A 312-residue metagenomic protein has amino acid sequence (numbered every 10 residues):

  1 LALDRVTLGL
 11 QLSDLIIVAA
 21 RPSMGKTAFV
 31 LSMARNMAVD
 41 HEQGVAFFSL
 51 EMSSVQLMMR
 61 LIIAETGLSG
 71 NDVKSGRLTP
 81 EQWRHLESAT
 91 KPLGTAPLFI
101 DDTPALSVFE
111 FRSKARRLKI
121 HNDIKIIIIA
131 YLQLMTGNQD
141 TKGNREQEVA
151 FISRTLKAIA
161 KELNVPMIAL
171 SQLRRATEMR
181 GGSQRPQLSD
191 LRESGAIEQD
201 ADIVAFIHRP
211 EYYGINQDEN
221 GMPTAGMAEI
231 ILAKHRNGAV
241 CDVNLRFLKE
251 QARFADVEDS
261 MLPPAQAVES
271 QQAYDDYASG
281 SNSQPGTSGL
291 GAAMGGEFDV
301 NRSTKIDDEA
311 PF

Functional and structural regions predicted by a protein language model:
A2, L15-A19, F29, A46-S49 (+8 more regions): Structured core elements
D4, L8-M52, L106, F111-I120 (+2 more regions): P-loop NTPase nucleotide-binding module
V6-L10, P22, M37, L50 (+7 more regions): Replace "in large, NTP-powered and nucleic-acid-processing enzymes" with "in large, NTP-powered factors and other
M24, Q43, G67, K142 (+1 more regions): Short, small/acidic-rich helices and loops at N termini and domain boundaries of DNA replication/processing enzymes
N36-D123, G137, V243, A265-Q266 (+2 more regions): Cytosolic-facing regulatory segments adjacent to core modules
L50-M52, L78, Y131-L132, Q172-L173 (+1 more regions): Short, ordered loop/turn segments at secondary-structure junctions
S107-I124, F151-L163, A176-F312: C-terminal regions of RecA-like/P-loop NTPase motor modules
I124-L170: Helical hairpin unit composed of two closely spaced alpha helices linked by a short loop
